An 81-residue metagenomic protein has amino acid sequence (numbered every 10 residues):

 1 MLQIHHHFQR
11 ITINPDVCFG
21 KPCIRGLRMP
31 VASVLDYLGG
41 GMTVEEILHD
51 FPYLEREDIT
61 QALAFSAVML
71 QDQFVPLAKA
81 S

Functional and structural regions predicted by a protein language model:
M1, C23, L38-G39, V44 (+1 more regions): Surface-exposed beta-strand edges and their flanking turn/coil or helix-capping segments
M1-R28: N-terminal first-folded block
H6, E57-S81: Short, charged, surface-exposed hinge/linker loops at domain edges that act as mobile lids or interdomain connectors
F8, D16-V17, L35-L38, M69: Generic ordered-secondary-structure signal
I24, R28-F65: Amphipathic, hydrophobic secondary-structure cores in small proteins
